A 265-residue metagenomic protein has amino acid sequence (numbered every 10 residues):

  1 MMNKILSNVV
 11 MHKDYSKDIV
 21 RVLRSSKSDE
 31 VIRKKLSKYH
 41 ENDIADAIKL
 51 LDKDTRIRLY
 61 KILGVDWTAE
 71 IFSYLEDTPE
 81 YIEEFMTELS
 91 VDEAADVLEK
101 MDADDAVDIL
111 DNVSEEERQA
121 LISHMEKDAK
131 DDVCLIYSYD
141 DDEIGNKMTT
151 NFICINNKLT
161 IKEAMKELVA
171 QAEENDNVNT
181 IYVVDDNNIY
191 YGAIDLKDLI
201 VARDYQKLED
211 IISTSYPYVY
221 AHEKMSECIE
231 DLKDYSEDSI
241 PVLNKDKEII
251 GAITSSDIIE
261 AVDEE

Functional and structural regions predicted by a protein language model:
M1-E265: Hydrophobic packing positions in regular secondary-structure scaffolds
